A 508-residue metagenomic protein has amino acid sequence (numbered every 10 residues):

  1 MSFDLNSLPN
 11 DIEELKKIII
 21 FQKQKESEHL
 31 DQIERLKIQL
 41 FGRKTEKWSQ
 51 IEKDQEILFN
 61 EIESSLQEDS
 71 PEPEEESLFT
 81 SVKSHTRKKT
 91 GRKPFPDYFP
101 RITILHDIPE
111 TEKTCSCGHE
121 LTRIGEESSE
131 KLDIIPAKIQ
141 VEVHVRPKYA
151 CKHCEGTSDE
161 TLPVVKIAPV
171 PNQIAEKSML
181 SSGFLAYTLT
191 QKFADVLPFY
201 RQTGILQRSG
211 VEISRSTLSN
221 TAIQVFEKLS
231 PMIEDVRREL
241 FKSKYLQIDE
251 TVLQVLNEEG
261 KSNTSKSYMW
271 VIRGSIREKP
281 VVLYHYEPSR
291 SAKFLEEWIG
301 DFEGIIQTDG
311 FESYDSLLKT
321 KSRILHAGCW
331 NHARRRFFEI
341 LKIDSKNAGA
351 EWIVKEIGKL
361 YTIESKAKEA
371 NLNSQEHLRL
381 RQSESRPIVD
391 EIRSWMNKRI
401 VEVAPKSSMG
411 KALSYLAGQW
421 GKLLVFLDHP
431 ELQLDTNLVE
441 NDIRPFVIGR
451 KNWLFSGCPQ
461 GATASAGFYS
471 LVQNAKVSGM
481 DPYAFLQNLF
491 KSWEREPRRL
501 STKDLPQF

Functional and structural regions predicted by a protein language model:
M1-M179, S219, Q247-I248, G274 (+1 more regions): Short, flexible loop/hinge motifs at secondary-structure junctions
S2, S27, E112, H144 (+2 more regions): Catalytic center-proximal scaffold of phosphoryl-transfer enzymes
